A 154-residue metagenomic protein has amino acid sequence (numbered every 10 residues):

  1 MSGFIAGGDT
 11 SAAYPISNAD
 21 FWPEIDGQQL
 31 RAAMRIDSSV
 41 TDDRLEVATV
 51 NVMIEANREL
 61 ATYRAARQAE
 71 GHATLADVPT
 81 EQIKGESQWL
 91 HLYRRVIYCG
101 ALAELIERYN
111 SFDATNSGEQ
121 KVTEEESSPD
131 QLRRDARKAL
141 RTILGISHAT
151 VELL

Functional and structural regions predicted by a protein language model:
M1-V78, R141-L154: Conserved short "hinge" loops at termini or chain/domain junctions
Y14-P15, D37, E86, K121 (+1 more regions): Residue-level detector of alpha-helix boundaries and kinks
D20, D42, S87, H91-R95: Amphipathic, non-membrane alpha-helical segments in soluble helical-bundle scaffolds
Q28-Q29, Q68, Q82, Q88 (+2 more regions): Residue-identity detector for glutamine
E55-T62, K84, A103-S111: Amphipathic alpha-helical interaction surfaces
A69-Y93: Short, exposed interaction segments that mediate macromolecular assembly or regulatory contacts
W89-L154: Short loop/turn elements at secondary-structure junctions
